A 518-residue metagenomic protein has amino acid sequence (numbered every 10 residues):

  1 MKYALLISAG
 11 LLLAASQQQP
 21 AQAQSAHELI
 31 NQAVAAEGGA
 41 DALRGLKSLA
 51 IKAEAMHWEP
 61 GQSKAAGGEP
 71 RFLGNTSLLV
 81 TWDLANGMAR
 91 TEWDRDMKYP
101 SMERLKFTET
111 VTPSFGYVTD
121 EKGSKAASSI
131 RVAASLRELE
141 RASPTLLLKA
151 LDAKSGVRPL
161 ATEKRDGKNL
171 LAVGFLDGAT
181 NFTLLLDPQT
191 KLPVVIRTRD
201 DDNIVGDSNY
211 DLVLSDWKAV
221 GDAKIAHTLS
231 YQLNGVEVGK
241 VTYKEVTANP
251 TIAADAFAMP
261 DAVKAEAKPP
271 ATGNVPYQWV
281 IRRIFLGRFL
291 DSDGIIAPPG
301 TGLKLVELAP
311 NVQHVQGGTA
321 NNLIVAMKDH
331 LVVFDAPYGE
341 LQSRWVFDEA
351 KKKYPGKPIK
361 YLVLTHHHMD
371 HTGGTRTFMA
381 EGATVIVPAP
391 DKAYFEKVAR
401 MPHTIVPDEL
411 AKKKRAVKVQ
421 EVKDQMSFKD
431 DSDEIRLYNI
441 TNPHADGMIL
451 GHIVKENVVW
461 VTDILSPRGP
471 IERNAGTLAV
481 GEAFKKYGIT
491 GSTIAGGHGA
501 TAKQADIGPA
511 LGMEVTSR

Functional and structural regions predicted by a protein language model:
A4-A15: Bacterial N-terminal signal peptides
Q24-L29, A35, A42, M102-E103 (+7 more regions): Flexible, processing/modification-adjacent segments and terminal tails in exported/periplasmic/extracellular proteins
E28, Q32-A35, A40-S124, A161: N-terminal mature ectodomain segment of secretory-pathway/periplasmic proteins
D166-A262, H452-V454, V461-T462, P467-K485: Gly/Pro-enriched, hydrophobic low-complexity segments that function as extracytoplasmic propeptides/linkers
T247-P250, A256-K328, M426: Zn-dependent metallo-beta-lactamase
V306-A350, M448-S466: Conserved beta-strand hairpin/beta-sheet module of binuclear metal-dependent hydrolase folds, prominently
L341-I386, E421, E482-T493: Active-site metal-binding motif and surrounding structural segment of the metallo-beta-lactamase
G481-R518: Divalent-metal (often Zn2+) His-rich catalytic cores of metallo-beta-lactamase-fold enzymes
